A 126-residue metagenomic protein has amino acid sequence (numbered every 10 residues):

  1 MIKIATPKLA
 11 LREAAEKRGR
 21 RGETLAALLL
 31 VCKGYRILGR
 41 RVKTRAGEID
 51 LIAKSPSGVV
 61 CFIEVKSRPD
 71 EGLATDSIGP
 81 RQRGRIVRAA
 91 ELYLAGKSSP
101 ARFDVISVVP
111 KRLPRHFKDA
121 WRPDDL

Functional and structural regions predicted by a protein language model:
M1-R40: Acidic-basic catalytic patches of nuclease active cores, encompassing PD-(D/E)XK and other metal-cofactor nuclease
K17, R21, A46, P69 (+1 more regions): Residues at secondary-structure transition points
L30, I49-A53, S57-A74, I86: Conserved catalytic cores of phosphodiester-cleaving nucleases, focusing on short active-site segments
R40, L73-P80, R85, Y93 (+1 more regions): Amphipathic, hydrophobic secondary-structure cores in small proteins
R41, K66, D104-I106: Solvent-exposed beta-strand sheet faces enriched in polar/charged residues
R45-E48, K111: Short acidic/glycine-enriched loop/turn segments that link adjacent beta-strands
G47, V59-C61, D104, R115: Protein kinase-like catalytic core scaffold
P100-L126: Domain-level recognition of nuclease-like catalytic cores that cleave nucleotide substrates
